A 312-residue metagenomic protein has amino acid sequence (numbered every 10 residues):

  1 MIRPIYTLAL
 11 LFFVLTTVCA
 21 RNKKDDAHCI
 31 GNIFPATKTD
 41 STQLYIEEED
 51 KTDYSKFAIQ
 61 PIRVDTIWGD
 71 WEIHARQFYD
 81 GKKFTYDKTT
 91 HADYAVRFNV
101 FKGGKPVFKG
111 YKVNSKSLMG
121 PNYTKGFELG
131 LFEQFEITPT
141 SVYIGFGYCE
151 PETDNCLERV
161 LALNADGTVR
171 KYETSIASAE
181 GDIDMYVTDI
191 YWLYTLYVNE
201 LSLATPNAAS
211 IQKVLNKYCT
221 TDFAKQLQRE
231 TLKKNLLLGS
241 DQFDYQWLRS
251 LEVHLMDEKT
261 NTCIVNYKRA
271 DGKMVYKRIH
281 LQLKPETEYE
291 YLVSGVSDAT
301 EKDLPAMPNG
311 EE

Functional and structural regions predicted by a protein language model:
M1-A36, S41: Bacterial Sec-dependent N-terminal signal peptides
T39-Q134, G181-D257: Surface-exposed acidic loop/strand-edge motifs in secreted or periplasmic proteins that form small linear binding
D93-A95, D154-R159, K273-H280: Short, surface-exposed coil-to-beta transition loops
F101-V107, G167, D271-K273: Residue-level signal for glycine
K112-S117, S175-S178, G295-L304: Short, solvent-exposed aromatic-acidic interface loops
S117-E158, L163-N164, D241-D271: Acidic, glycine-rich flexible loop segments
R159-S178: Alpha-helical oligomerization segments
T168-R170, M274-E312: Short beta-strand edge/turn micro-motifs at domain boundaries
